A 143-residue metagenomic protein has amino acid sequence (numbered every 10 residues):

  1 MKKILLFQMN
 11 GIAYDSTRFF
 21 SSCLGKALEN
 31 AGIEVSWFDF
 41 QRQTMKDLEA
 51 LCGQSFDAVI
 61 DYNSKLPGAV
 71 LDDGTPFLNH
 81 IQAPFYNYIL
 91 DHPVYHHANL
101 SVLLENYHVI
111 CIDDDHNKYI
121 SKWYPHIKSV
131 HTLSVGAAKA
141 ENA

Functional and structural regions predicted by a protein language model:
M1-L5: Extreme N-terminal starter segment of soluble prokaryotic enzymes
L6-N10, T17-A31, S36-W123, E141-N142: Extended catalytic core of nucleotide-activated donor transferases of GT-like folds
I127-T132: A short alpha->loop->secondary-structure connector
L133-N142: Short beta-strand->alpha-helix junction loop in the catalytic core of nucleotide-activated group-transfer enzymes
